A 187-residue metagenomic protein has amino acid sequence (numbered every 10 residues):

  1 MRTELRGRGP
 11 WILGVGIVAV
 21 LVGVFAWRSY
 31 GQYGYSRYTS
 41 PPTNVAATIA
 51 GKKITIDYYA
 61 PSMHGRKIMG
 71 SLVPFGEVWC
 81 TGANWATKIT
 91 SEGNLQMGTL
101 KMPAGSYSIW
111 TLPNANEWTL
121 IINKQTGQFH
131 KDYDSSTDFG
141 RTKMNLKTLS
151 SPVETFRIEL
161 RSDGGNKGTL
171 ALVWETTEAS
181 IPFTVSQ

Functional and structural regions predicted by a protein language model:
R2-L72, F129-Q187: Primarily secretory-pathway and cell-envelope proteins
T43-V45, E77, T87, G93 (+3 more regions): Residue-level detector of beta-strand structural context in well-folded domains
Y59-P61, M69-K88: A general "mature secreted/periplasmic domain" signal
C80-F129: Mid-length scaffold segments of soluble, non-membrane domains
